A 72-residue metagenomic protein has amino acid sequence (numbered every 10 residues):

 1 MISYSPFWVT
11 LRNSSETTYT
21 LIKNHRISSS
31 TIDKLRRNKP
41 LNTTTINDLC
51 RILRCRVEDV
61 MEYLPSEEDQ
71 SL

Functional and structural regions predicted by a protein language model:
M1-T20: A short, Lys/Arg-rich alpha-helix, primarily the initiator
V9-T10, M61-L72: Short, charged recognition helix plus adjacent turn of helix-turn-helix-like nucleic-acid-binding domains
S15-D33: Short alpha-helical DNA-recognition segment
S28, K39, L64-E67: The DNA-recognition helices of helix-turn-helix-type DNA-binding domains
K39-R51: Short, basic-rich loop-to-helix N-cap that marks the start of a DNA-contacting helix
